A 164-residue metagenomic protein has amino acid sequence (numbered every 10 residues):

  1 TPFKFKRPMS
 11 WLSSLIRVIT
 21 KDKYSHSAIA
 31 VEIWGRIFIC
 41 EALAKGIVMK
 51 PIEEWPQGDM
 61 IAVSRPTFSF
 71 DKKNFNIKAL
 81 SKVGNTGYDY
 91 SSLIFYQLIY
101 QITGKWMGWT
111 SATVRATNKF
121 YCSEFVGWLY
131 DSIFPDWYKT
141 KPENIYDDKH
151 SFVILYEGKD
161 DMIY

Functional and structural regions predicted by a protein language model:
T1-Y164: Cysteine-nucleophile amide-bond enzymes
